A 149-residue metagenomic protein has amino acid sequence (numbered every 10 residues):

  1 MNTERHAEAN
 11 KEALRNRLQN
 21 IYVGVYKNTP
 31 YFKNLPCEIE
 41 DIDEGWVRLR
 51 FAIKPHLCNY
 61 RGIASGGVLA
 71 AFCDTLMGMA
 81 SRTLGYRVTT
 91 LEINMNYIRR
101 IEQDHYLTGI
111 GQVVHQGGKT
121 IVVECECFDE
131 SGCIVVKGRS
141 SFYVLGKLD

Functional and structural regions predicted by a protein language model:
M1-D149: Terminal targeting signals and extreme-terminal segments of soluble enzymes
